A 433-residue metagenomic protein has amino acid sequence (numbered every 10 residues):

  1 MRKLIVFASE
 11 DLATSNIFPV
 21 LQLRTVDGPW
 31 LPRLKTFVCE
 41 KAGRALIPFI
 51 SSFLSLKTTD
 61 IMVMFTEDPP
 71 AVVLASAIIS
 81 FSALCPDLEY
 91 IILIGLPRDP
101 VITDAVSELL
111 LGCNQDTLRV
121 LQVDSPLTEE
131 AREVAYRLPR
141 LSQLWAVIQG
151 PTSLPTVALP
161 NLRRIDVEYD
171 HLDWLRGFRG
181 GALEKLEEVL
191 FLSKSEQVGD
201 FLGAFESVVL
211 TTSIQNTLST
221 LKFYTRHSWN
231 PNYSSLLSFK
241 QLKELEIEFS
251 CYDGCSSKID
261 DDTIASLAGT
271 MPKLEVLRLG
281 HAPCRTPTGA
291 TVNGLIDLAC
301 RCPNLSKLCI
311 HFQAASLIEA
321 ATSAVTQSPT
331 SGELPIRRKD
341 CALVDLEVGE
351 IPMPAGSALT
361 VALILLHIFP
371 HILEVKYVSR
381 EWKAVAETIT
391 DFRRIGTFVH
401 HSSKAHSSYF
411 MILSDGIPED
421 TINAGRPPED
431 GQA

Functional and structural regions predicted by a protein language model:
M1-A433: Leucine-rich repeat
